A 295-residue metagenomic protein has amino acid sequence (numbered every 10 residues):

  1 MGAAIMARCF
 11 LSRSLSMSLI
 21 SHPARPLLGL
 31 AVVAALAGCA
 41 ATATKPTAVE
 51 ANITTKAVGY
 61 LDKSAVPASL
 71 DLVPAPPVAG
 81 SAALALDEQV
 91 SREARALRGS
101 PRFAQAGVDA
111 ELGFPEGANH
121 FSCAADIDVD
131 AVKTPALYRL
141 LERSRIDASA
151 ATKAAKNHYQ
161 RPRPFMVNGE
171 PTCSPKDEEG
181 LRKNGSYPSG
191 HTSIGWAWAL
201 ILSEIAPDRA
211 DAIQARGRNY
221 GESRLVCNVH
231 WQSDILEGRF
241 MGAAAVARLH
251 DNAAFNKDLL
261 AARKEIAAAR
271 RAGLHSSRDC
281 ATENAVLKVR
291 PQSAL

Functional and structural regions predicted by a protein language model:
L15-L28: Bacterial N-terminal signal peptides that target proteins for export
A43-V226, D258, A268-A269, E283-N284 (+1 more regions): Hydrophobic alpha-helical bundle signature of multipass membrane enzymes
N219-H250: Interfacial helix-loop-helix junctions of multi-pass membrane proteins
R239-L259, C280-L295: C-terminal domain-closing interface element
